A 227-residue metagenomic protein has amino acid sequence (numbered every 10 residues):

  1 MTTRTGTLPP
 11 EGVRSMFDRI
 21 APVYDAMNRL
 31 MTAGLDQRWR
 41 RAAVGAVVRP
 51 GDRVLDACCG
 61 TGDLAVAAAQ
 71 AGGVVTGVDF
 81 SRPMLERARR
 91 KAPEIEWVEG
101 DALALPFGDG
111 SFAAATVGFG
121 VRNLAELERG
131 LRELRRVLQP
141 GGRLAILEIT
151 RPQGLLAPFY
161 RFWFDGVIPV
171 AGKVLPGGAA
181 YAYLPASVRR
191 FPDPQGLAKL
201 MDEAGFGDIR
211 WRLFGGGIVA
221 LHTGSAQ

Functional and structural regions predicted by a protein language model:
M1-V23: N-terminal, positively charged/glycine-rich alpha-helical extensions of SAM-dependent methyltransferases
V23, T32-D52: Conserved alpha-helix/loop element of class I SAM-dependent methyltransferases that forms part of the SAM/SAH-binding
R53-A104: Class I SAM-dependent methyltransferase SAM/SAH-binding core
L103-A115: A short acidic, Gly/Pro-enriched loop at the edge of an enzyme's catalytic core that lines a small-molecule cofactor
A113-L127: A short SAM/SAH-binding and catalytic strip from SAM-dependent methyltransferases
E128-R143: A short glycine-rich, Lys/Arg-flanked "PGG" loop and its adjoining helix->strand segment in the class I
R143-G172: Conserved class I S-adenosyl-L-methionine
G207, L213-Q227: Core SAM-dependent methyltransferase catalytic element
